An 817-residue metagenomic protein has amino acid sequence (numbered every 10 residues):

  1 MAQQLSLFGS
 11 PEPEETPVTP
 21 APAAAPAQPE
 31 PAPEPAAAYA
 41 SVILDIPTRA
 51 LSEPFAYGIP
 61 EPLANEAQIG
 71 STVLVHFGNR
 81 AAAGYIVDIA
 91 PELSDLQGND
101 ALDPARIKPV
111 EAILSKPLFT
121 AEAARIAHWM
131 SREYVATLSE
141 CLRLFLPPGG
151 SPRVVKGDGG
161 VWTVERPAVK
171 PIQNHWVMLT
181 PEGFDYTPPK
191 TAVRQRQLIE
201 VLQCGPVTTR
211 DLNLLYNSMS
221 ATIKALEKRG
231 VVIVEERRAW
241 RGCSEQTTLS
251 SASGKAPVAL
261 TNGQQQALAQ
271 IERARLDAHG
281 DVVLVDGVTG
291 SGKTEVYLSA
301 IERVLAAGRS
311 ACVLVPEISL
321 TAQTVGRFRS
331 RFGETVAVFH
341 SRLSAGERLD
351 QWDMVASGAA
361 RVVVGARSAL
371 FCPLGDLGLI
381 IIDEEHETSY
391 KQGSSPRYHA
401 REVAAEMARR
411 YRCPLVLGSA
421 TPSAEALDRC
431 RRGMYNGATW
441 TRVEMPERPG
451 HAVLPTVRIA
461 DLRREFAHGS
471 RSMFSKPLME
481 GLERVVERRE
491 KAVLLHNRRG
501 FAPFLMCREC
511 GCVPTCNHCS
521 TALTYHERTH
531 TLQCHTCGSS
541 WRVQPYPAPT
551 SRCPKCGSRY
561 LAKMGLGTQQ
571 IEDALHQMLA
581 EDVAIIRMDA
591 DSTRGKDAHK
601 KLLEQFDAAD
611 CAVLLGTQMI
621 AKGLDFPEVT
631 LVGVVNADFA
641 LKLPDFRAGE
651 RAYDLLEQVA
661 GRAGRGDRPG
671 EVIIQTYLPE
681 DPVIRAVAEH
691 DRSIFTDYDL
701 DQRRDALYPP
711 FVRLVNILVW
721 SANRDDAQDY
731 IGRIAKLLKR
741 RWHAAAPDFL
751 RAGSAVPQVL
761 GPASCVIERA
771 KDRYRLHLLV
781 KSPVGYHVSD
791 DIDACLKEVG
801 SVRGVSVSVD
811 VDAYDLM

Functional and structural regions predicted by a protein language model:
M1-V416, A426, G433-A452, E487 (+3 more regions): Accessory, non-ATPase domains that flank or precede helicase/AAA+ motor cores in DNA-metabolism machines
D45, E200, R704-P709, C765-K771: Short, flexible, solvent-exposed loop/turn segments with mixed acidic/basic and small polar residues
S251-T261, Q265, A269, H279-Q728 (+6 more regions): Inter-lobe coupling/hinge segments of SF2-like helicase ATPases
F332, L579-E581, R741-A752, G800: Short helix-capping segments at alpha-helix termini
S693-I694, L700-D701, L738-K739, A744 (+2 more regions): Surface-exposed amphipathic alpha-helical segments in non-transmembrane regions that serve as interaction surfaces
Q728-L760: Short amphipathic alpha-helix segments
L750-S754, Q758-K771, S808-M817: Short proline/glycine- and acidic-rich turn/helix-capping motifs at secondary-structure junctions
